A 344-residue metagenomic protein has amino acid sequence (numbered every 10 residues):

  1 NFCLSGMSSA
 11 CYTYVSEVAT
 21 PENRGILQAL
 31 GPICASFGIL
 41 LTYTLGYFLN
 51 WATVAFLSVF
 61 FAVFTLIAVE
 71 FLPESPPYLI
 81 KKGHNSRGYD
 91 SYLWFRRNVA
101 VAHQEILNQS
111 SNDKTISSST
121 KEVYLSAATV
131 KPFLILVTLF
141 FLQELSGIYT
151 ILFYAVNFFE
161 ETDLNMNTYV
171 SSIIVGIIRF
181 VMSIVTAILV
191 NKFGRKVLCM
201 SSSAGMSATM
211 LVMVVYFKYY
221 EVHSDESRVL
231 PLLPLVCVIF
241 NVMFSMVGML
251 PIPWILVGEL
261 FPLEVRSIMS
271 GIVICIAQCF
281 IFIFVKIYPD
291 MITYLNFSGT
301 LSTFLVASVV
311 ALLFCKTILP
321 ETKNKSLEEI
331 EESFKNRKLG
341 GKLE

Functional and structural regions predicted by a protein language model:
N1-R87, Y92-L93, T115-E344: Alpha-helical transmembrane bundle of multi-pass membrane proteins
F95-E105, S111: Short intracellular "coupling" helices and adjacent cytoplasmic loop segments at the cytosolic face of multi-pass
